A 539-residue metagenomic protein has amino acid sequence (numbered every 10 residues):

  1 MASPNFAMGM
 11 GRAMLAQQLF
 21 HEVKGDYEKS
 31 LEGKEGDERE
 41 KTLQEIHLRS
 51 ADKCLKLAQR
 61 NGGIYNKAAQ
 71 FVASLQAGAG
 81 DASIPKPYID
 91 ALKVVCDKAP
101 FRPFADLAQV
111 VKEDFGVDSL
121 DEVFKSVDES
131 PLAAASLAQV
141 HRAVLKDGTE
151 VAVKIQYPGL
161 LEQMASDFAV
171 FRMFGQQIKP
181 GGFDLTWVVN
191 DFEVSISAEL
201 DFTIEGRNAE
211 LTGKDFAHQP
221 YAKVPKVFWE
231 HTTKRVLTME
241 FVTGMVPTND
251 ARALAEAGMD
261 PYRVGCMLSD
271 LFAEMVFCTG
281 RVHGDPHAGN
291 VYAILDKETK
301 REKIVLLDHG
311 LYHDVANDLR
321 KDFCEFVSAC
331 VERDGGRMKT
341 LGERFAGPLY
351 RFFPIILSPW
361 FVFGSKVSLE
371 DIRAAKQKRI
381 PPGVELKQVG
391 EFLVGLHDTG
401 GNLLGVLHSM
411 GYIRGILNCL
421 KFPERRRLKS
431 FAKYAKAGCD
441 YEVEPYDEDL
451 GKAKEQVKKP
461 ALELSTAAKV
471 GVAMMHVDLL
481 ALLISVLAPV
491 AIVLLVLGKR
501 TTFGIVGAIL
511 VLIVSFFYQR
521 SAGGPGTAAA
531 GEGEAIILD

Functional and structural regions predicted by a protein language model:
M1-M275, G280, A293-N317, K321 (+4 more regions): Broad phosphate/nucleotide-binding scaffolds in NTP-utilizing and phosphate-metabolizing enzymes
R281-D285: Catalytic-loop of the protein kinase fold
G289-N290: Conserved protein-kinase catalytic-loop position immediately C-terminal to the HRD catalytic Asp
A488-A491, T501, F517-Y518: Hydrophobic membrane-targeting signal helices
G498-K499, G524: Low-complexity intrinsically disordered segments
K499-I509: Hydrophobic alpha-helical transmembrane segments
R500, R520, G533-A535: Intrinsic disorder/low-complexity segments enriched in polar/small residues
L512-G526: Membrane-helix interfacial anchor on the cytosolic side
